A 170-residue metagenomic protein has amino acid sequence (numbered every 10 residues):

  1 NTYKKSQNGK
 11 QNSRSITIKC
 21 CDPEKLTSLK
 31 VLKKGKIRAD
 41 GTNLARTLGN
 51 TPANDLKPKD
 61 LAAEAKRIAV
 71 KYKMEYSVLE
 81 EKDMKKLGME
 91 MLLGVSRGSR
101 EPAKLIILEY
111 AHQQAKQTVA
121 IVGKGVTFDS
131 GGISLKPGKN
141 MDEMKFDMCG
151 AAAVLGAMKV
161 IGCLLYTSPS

Functional and structural regions predicted by a protein language model:
N1-T127, C163: N-terminal hydrophobic/helix-forming segments and targeting peptides
K34, G125, S134-N140: Internal alpha/beta scaffold segment
A45-T51, K136-E143: Active-site-proximal beta-alpha loop/turn segments in soluble metabolic enzymes
T118, V122, N140-K145: Short pre-catalytic strand/loop immediately N-terminal to key active-site residues, enriched for Gly-Thr
S130-I133, V160-C163: Conserved helix-loop functional segments at active or binding sites
F146-A153: Alpha-helical transmembrane segments that form the membrane-embedded catalytic/substrate-binding core of multi-pass
A153-I161: Buried hydrophobic packing segments
Y166-S170: Conserved small/polar residues in nucleotide/adenosyl-binding loops
